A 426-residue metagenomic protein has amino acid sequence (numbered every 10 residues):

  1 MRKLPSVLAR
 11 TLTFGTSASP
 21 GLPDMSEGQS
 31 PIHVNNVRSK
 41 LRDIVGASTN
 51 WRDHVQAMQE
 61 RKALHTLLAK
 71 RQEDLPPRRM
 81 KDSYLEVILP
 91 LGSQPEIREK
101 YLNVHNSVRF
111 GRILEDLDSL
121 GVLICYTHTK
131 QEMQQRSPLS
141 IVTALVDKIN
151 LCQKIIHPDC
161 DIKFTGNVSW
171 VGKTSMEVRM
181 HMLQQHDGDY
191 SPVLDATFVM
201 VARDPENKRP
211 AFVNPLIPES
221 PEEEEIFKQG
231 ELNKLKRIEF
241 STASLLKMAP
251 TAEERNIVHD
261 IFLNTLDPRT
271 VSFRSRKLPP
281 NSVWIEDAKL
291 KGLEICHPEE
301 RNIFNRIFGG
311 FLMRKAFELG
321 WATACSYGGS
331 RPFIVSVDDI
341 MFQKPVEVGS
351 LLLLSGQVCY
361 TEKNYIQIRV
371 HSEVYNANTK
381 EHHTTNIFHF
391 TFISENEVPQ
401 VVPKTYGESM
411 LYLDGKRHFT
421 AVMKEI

Functional and structural regions predicted by a protein language model:
M1-A9: N-terminal chloroplast transit peptides
L8, T13-T66, I155-K163, N167-P250 (+2 more regions): HotDog/MaoC-like acyl-thioester-processing domains
L22-R109, L216-P218, E222-G309, I426: Catalytic strand-loop segment that frames the active site of acyl-thioester-processing enzymes
N106, F110-I113, C125-A144, I155-H157 (+2 more regions): Single-stranded nucleic-acid-binding OB-fold domains
V108-R136, F308-P332: Active-site helix/loop of acyl-thioester processing domains in fatty-acid/polyketide metabolism, spanning hotdog-fold
Q134-K163, G329-L353: A cross-kingdom feature marking solvent-exposed beta-strand/loop segments within repeated, beta-rich binding/scaffold
K289-M341, P345: Eukaryotic modular interaction domains in large regulatory/scaffold proteins
